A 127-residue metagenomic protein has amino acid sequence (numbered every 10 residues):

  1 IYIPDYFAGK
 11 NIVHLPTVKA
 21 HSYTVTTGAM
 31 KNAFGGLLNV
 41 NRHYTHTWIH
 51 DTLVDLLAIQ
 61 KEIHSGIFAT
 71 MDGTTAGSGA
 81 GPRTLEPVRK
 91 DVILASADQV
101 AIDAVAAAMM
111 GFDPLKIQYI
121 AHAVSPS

Functional and structural regions predicted by a protein language model:
I1-S127: Extended, low-polarity segments enriched in aliphatic/aromatic residues
